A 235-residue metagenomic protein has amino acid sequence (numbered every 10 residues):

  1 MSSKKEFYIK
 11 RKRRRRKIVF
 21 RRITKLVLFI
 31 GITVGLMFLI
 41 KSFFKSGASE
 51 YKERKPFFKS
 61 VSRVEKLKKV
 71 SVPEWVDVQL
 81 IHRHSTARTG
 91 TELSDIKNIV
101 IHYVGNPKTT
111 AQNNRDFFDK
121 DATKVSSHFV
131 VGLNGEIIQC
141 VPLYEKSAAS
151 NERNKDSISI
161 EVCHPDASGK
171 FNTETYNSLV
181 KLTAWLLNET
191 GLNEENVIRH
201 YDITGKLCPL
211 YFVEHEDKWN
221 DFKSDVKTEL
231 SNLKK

Functional and structural regions predicted by a protein language model:
S2-S150: N-terminal catalytic cores of peptidoglycan-degrading enzymes
K17, T24-L26, I32, L39-V72 (+2 more regions): Basic/polar, cationic surfaces and motifs that engage anionic cell-wall and phosphate/carboxylate ligands
S94, A122, R153, S168-Y176: Solvent-exposed, acidic/flexible segments
I101, I158-I160, V197-R199: Hydrophobic faces of well-ordered beta-strands that scaffold small-molecule active sites in alpha/beta enzyme cores
N151-S159: Short coil-to-beta-strand
